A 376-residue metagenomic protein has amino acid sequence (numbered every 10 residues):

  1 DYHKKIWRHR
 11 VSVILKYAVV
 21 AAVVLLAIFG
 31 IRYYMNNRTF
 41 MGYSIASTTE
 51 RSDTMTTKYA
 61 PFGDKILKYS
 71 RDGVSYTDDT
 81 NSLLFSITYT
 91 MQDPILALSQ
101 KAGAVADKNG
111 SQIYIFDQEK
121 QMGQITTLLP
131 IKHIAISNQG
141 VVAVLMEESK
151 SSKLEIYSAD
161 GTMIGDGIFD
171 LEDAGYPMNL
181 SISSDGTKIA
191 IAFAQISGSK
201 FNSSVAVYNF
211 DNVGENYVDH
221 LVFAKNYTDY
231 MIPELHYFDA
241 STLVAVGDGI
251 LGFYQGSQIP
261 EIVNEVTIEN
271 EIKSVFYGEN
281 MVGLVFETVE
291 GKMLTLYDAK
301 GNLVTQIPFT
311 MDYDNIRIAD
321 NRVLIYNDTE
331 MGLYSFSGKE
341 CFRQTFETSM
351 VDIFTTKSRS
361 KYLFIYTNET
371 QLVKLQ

Functional and structural regions predicted by a protein language model:
D1-T56, Q376: Sequence/structural signature of beta-propeller modules and their immediately flanking N-terminal secretory/stalk
T39-S52, N81-T88, E119-T126, M163-D170 (+4 more regions): A short beta-strand motif characteristic of beta-propeller blades
F40-Y89, P94-L96: N-terminal topogenic membrane-targeting module
R51-P61, Y89-K101, L129-G140, D173-I182 (+4 more regions): Repeated scaffold domains used in trafficking and secretory/extracellular systems, primarily beta-propellers
T57-S70, V74-S75, I95-K108, I113-Y114 (+8 more regions): Short beta-strand elements that form the blades of beta-propeller/WD-repeat-like and other beta-sheet-rich scaffold
G73-D78, Q112-E119, S152-G165, N202-H220 (+4 more regions): Beta-propeller blade-edge and WD-like acidic-aromatic loop motif
K153-V246: Solenoidal tandem-repeat scaffolds enriched in leucines and small polar residues
Y254-F346: Intrinsically disordered, low-complexity segments enriched in Gly and acidic/Ser/Thr residues that form flexible
